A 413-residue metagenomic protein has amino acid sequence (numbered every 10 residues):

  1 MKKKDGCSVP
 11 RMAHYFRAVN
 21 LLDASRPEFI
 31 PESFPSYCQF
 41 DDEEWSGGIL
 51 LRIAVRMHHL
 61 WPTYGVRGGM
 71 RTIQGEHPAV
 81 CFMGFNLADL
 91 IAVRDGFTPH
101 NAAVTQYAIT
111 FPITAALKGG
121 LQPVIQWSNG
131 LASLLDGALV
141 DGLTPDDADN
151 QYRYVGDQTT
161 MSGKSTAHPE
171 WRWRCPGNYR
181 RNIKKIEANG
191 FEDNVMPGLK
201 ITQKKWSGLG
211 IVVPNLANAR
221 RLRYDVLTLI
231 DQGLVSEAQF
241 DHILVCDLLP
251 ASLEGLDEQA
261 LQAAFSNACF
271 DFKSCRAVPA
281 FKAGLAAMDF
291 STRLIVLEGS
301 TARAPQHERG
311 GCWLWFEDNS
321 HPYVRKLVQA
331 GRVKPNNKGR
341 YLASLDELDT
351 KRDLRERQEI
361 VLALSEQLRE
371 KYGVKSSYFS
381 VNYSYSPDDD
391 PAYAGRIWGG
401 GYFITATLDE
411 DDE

Functional and structural regions predicted by a protein language model:
M1-A268, D409-D411: NAD-dependent ADP-ribosyltransferases
D41, T350-L354: Second-shell loop/turn segments in exported
A54, L327, L368-R369: Hydrophobic alpha-helix position signal
G84, S376-Y385: Acidic carboxylate-rich catalytic motifs and surrounding loops in phosphoryl-/glycosyl-chemistry enzymes
L256-A286: Charge-rich interaction segments
C275-K351, N382-E413: Long, continuous compositionally biased terminal/linker segments
L354-S376: A short, charged, amphipathic alpha-helix used as a generic interaction element across diverse proteins
